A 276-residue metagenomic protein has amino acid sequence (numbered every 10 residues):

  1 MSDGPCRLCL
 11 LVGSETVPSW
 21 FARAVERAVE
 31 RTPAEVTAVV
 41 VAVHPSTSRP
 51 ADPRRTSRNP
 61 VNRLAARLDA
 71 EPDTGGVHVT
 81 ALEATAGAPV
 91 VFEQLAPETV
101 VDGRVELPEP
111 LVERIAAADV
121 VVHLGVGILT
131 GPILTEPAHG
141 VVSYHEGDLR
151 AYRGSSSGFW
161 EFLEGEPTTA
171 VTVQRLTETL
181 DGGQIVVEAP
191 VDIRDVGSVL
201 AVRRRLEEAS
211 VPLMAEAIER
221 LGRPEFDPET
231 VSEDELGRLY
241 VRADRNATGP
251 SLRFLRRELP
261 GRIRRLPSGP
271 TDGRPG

Functional and structural regions predicted by a protein language model:
M1-G276: One-carbon transfer enzymes
